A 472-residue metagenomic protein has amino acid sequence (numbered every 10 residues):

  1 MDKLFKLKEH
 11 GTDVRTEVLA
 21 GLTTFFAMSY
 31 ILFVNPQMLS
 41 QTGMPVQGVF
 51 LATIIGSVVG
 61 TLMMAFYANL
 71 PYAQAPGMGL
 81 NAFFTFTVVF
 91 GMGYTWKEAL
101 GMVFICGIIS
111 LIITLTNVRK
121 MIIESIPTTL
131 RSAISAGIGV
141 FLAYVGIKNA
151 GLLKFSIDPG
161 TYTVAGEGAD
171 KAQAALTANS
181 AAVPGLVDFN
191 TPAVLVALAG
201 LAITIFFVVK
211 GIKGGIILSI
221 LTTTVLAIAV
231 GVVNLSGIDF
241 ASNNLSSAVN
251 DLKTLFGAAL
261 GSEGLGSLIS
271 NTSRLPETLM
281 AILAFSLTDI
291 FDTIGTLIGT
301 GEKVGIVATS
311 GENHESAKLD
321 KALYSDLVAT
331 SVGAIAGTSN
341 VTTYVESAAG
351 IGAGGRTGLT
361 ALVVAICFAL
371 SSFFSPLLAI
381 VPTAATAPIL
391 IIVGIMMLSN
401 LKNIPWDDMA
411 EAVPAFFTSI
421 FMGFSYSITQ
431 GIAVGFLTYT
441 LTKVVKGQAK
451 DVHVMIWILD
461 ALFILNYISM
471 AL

Functional and structural regions predicted by a protein language model:
M1-G48, I220-L319, F463-L465: Helix-loop-helix hairpins and the membrane-proximal interhelical loops of multi-pass alpha-helical transport proteins
D2-N35, G56, G77-F86, F90-I138 (+1 more regions): Helix-loop-helix junctions within the multi-pass membrane cores of secondary transporters/permeases
G11, R15, A199, L279-L283 (+3 more regions): Alpha-helical membrane-protein architecture signal
V18, M38, I122, G214 (+3 more regions): Residue-level signature of catalytic and energy-coupling elements of molecular machines, predominantly ATP/GTP-dependent
G43-L62: Loop-to-helix transition at the N-terminal end of transmembrane alpha-helices
V46-Q47, Y72, W96, I428: Membrane-helix interface/capping residues of multi-pass secondary transporters
G60-Y72, F206-G211, A284-D292, D326-A336 (+3 more regions): Transmembrane alpha-helix interface/packing and boundary motifs in multi-pass membrane proteins, characterized by
M92-T222, V233, T360-L472: Membrane-embedded alpha-helical modules
